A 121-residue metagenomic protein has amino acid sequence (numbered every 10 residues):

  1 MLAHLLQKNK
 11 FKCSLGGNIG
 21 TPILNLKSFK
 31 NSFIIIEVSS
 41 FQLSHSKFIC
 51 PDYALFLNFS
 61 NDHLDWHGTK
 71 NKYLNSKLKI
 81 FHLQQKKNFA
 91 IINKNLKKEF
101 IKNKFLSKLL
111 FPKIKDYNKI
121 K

Functional and structural regions predicted by a protein language model:
M1-I91, K98-K108: Phosphate-binding loop of NTP-binding sites
I92-N95, I114: Structural motif
L96-K102, Y117-I120: Short, charged/polar "capping" segments at the starts of alpha-helices and the immediately preceding loops
L106-K121: Beta-strand->loop->alpha-helix junctions that form or flank phosphate-binding loops in nucleotide-handling enzymes
